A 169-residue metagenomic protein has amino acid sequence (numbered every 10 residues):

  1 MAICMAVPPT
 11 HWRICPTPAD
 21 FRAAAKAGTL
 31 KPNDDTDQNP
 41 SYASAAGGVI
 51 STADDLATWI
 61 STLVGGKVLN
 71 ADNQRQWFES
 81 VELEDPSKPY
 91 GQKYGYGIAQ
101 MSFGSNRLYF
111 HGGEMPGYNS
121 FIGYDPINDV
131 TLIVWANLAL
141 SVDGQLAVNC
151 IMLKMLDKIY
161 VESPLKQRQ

Functional and structural regions predicted by a protein language model:
M1-T10: Active-site helix/loop module of the DD-peptidase/beta-lactamase fold, centered on the serine-lysine SxxK catalytic
W12-A23: Core domains of carbohydrate- and sulfate-ester-processing enzymes
F21-Q169: Catalytic loop of the DD-peptidase/beta-lactamase superfamily, centered on the K-T-G motif and neighboring
